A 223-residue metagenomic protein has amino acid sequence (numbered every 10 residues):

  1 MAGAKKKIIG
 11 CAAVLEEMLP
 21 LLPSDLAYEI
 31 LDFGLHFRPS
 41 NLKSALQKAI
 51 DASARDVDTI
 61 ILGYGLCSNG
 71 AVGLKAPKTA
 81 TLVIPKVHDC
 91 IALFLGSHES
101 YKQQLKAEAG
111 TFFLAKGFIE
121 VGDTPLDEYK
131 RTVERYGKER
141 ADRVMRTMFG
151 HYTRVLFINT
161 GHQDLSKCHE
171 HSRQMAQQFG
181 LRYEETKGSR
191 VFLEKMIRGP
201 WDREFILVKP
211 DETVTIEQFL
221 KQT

Functional and structural regions predicted by a protein language model:
M1-S24: N-terminal basic/disordered segments at the start of proteins
I9-E16, L35-H36, I60-V72, H88-D89 (+3 more regions): Gly/Ser/Thr-rich loops at beta-strand to alpha-helix junctions that form or flank small-molecule/cofactor-binding
L26-N41, E185-K187: A short beta-strand-loop structural module common to alpha/beta enzyme folds
P39-A52: Glycine-rich, highly charged phosphate/nucleotide-binding loops
V57-I61, G65-L66, G70-G73, F113-Y129 (+1 more regions): Extended, charge-rich low-complexity interaction segments
K75-L126: Long, charge-dense
G110-M175: Active-site rim beta-loop-alpha module in soluble metabolic enzymes
E184-T223: C-terminal accessory domains and tails appended to enzymatic cores
